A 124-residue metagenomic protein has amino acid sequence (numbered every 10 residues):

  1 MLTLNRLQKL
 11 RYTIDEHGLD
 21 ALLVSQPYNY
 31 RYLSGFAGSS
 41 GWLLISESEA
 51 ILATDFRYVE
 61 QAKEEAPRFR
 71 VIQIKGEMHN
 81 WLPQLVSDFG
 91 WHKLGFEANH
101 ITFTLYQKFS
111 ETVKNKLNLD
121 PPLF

Functional and structural regions predicted by a protein language model:
M1-L2, I74, I101-T102: General structural signal for secondary-structure boundaries
M1-L52, H79-H92, Y106-F124: Terminal domain-start leader segments
S25, D55, E97: Replace "coordinates the UDP/GDP/TDP-sugar" with "coordinates nucleotide-activated sugar donors
P27, G76, N99-I101: Short, surface-exposed acidic/glycine-rich loop or hinge patches that mediate macromolecular interfaces
T54-E60, I101-Y106: Short, polar loop motifs at secondary-structure junctions
D55-Q84, D88: Compact, glycine/acidic-enriched structural inserts
H92-A98: Short glycine-rich phosphate-binding loop at a beta-alpha junction
